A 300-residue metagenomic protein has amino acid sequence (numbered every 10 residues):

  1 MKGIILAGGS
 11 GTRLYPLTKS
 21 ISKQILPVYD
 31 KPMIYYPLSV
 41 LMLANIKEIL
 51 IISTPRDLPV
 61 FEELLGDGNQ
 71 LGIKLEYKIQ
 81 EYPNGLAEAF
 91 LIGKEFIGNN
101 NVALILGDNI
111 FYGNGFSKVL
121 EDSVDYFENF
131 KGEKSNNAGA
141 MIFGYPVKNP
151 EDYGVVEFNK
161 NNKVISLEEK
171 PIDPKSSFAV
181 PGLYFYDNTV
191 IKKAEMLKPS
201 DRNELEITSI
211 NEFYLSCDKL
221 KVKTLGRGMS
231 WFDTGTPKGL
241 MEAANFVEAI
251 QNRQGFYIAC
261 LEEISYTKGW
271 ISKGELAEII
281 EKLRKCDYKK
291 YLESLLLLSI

Functional and structural regions predicted by a protein language model:
K2-I5, R13-P16, L26-P27, K31-L106 (+7 more regions): Conserved N-terminal catalytic core of the sugar/cofactor nucleotidyltransferase
I25, V156-F158: A structural signal for short hydrophobic beta-strand segments in well-ordered beta-sheet cores
K78-Q80, F143, K223-L225: Conserved beta-strand termini and adjacent loop/short-helix elements that scaffold enzyme active sites in alpha/beta
A103, S117, V124, E128-E133 (+2 more regions): Catalytic-core segments of class I nucleotidyltransferases/pyrophosphorylases that form NMP-activated intermediates
L106-G107, F143, Y186-D187: A secondary-structure boundary/capping signal
G113-E151: Conserved donor-nucleotide/metal-binding helix-loop-beta segment in metal-dependent transferases, i.e., the alpha-helix
E262-I300: Long, low-complexity C-terminal extensions of enzymes
